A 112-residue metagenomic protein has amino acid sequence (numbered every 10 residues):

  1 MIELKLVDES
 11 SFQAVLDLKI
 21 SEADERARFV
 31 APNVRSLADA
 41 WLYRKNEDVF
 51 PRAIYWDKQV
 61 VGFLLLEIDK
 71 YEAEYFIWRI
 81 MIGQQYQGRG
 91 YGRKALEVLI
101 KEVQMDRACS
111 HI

Functional and structural regions predicted by a protein language model:
I2-W78, G83-Q85, L96-V98, E102-R107: Acetyl-CoA-dependent GNAT
R89-K94: A short glycine-leucine-enriched loop at secondary-structure breakpoints that most characteristically corresponds
